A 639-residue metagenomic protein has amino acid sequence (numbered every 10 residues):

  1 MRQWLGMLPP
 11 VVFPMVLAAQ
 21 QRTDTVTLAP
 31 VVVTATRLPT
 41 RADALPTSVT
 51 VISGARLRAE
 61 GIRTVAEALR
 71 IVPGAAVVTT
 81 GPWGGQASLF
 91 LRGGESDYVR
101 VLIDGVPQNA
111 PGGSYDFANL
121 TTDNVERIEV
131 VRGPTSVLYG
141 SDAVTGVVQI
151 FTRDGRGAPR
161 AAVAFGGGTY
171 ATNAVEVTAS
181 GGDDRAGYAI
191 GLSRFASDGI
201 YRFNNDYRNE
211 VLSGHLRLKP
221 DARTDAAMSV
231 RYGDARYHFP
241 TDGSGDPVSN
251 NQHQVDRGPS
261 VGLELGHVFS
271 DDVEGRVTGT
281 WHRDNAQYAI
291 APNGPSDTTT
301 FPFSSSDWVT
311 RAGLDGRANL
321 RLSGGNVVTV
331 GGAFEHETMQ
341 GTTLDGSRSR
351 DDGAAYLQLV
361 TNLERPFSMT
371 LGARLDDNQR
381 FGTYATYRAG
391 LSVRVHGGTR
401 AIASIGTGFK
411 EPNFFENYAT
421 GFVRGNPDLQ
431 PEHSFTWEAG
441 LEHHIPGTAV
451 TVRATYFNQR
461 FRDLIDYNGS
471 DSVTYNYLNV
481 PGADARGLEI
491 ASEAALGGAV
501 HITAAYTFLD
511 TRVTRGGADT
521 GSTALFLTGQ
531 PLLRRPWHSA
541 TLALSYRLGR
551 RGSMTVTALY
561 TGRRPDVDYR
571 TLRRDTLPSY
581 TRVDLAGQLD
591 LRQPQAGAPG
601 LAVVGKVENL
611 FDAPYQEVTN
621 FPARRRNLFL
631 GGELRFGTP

Functional and structural regions predicted by a protein language model:
T27-R63, S88, S96-V99, S213: N-terminal periplasmic "start-of-domain" segments of outer-membrane beta-barrel proteins
A66, R70-P107, E126: Extracytoplasmic beta-strand/coil segments of soluble accessory domains associated with Gram-negative outer-membrane
V106-R132: Short acidic/polar hinge/loop motifs at secondary-structure boundaries that mediate gating or recognition
T169-A196, Y201-R236, Q252-E274, L322-N326: Transmembrane beta-barrel wall of Gram-negative outer-membrane proteins
T178-S180, R217-K219, Q530-P639: Conserved C-terminal beta-signal and adjacent last beta-strands/turns of outer-membrane beta-barrel proteins
A186, D272-Y288, R394, A401-I402 (+3 more regions): Membrane-embedded beta-barrel scaffold of Gram-negative outer-membrane proteins
S323-T329, T342-Q459, S545: Structural signature of Gram-negative outer-membrane beta-barrels, strongest in the C-terminal barrel of TonB-dependent
N362-P366, N458-R460, N479-D568, A602 (+1 more regions): Gram-negative outer-membrane beta-barrel transporters
